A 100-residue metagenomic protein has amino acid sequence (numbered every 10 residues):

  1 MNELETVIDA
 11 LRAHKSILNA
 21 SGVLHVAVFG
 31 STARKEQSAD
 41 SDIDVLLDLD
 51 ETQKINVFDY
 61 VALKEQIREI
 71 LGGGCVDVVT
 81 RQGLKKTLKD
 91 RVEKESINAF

Functional and structural regions predicted by a protein language model:
M1-H25, A33-A39, T52-F100: Catalytic core of pol beta-like nucleotidyltransferases
V28: Conserved histidines in hydrophobic membrane contexts and catalytic metal-binding motifs
S41-I43: Change "...and in nucleic-acid phosphodiester-cleaving endonucleases..." to "...and in nucleic-acid processing enzymes
L46-D48: Short hydrophobic/aromatic beta-strand micro-patches that form the beta-sheet surface supporting nucleotide- or nucleic
